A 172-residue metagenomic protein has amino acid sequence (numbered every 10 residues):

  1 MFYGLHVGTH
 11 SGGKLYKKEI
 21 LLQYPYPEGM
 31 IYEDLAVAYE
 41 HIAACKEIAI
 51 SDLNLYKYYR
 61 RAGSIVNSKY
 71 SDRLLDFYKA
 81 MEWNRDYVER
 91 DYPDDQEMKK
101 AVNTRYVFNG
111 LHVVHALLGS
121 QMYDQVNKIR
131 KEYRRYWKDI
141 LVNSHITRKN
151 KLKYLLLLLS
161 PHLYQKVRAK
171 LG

Functional and structural regions predicted by a protein language model:
M1-A49, Y59-D72, P93: Donor-binding/catalytic cores of nucleotide-activated saccharide and glycerol-phosphate transferases/polymerases
K14-K17, R105, K153: Basic side chains
V37, A80, Y106: Catalytic-loop motifs flanking and including active-site residues across diverse enzymes
K46-E47, N67-S68, N84, L155 (+2 more regions): Alpha-helix boundary/capping detector
D52: A cytosolic small-molecule/anion-sensing beta-strand core signal
L55-A62, S68-P93, N109-I140: Catalytic core of nucleotide-sugar-dependent glycosyltransferases
Q96-H112: Amphipathic alpha-helical protein-interaction segments enriched in hydrophobic
G119-G172: Membrane-interface aromatic/basic loop that binds lipid-linked glycans or pyrophosphate carriers, typified by
